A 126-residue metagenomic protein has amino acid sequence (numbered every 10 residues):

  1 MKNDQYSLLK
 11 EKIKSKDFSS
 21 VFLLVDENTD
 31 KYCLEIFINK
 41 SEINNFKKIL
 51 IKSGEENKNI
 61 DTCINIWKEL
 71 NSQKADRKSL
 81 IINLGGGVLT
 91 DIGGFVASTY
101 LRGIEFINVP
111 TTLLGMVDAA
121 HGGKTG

Functional and structural regions predicted by a protein language model:
M1-L80: ATP/NTP phosphate-donor binding region
K58-G126: Glycine/threonine-rich beta-strand-loop-alpha-helix active-site module that forms ligand/phosphate-binding
